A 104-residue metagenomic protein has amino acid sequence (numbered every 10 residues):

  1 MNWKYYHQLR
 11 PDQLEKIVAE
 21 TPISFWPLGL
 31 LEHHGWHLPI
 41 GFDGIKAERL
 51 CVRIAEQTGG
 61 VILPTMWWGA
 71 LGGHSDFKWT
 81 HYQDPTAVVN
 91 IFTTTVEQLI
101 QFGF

Functional and structural regions predicted by a protein language model:
N2-F104: N-terminal catalytic or cofactor-binding beta/alpha core of small enzyme domains
